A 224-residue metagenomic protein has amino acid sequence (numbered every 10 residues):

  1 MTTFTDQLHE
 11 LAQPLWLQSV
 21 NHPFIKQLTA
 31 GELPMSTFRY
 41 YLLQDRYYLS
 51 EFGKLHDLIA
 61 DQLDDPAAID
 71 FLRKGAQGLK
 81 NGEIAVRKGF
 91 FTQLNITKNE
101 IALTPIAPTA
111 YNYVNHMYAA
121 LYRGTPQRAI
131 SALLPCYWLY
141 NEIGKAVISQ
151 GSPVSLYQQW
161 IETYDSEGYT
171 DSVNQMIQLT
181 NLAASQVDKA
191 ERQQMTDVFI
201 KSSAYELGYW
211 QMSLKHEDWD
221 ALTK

Functional and structural regions predicted by a protein language model:
M1-D6, E10, D218-K224: Basic/polar N-terminal segments that are highly enriched at the extreme N-terminus, encompassing both cleavable
H9-P34, F52, I177-Q186: Short alpha-helical hairpin
Q13-Q18, L33-Q62, G82, S131-N141 (+1 more regions): Alpha-helical bundle segments that constitute or directly flank the non-heme di-iron/ferroxidase center
V20-N21, Y48-L55, G82-V86, T109-Y113 (+4 more regions): Amphipathic, well-ordered alpha-helical segments in soluble domains
A67-D171, I200: Active-site-proximal alpha-helical scaffolds that flank and shape metal-associated catalytic sites
Y169-I200: Long amphipathic all-alpha helical oligomerization modules
T196-K224: Acidic, carboxylate-rich catalytic segments that either coordinate divalent cations
